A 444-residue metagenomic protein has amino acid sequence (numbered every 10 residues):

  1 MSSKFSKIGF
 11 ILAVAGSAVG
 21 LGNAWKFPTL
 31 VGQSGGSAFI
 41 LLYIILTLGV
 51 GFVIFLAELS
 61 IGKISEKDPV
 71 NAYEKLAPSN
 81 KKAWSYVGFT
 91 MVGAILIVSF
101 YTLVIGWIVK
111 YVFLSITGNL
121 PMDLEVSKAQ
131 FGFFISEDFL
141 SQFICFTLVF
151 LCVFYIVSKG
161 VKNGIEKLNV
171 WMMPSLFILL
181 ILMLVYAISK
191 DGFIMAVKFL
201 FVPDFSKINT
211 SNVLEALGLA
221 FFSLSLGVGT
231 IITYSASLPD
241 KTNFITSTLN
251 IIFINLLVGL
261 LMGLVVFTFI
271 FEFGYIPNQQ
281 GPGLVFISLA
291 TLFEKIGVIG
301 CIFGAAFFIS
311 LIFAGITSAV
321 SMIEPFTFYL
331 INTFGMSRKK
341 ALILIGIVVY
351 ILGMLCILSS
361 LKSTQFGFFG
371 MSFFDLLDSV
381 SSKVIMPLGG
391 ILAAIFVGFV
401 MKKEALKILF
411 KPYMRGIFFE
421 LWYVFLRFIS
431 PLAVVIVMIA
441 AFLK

Functional and structural regions predicted by a protein language model:
M1-W25, I54-L59, K63-G88, P239-N243 (+1 more regions): Membrane-interface "cap" regions at the ends of multi-pass membrane proteins
S2-K4, I8, E166, V170-I316 (+1 more regions): Membrane-embedded translocation segments of transport machinery
S2-S3, G9-F10, S17, F143-I144 (+5 more regions): Loop-to-transmembrane helix boundary motifs in multi-pass membrane proteins
S6-L46, I232-S235, I245-L249, F253-L256: Transmembrane helix-boundary motif of multi-pass solute transporters/channels
T29-S34, P69-F89, T102-K162, I194-L214 (+5 more regions): Inter-helical loop and helix-membrane interface segments of multi-pass membrane transporters/permeases
Y101-D123, F177-L200, T268, L352-S360 (+3 more regions): Hydrophobic alpha-helical segments and their helix-loop junctions in multi-pass secondary transporters
I105-E137, S237-K241, T246, N250-V258 (+4 more regions): Helix-loop-helix connectors at the membrane interface of multi-pass transporters/channels
S372-F396, R415-K444: A generic transmembrane alpha-helix motif of multi-pass inner-membrane proteins
